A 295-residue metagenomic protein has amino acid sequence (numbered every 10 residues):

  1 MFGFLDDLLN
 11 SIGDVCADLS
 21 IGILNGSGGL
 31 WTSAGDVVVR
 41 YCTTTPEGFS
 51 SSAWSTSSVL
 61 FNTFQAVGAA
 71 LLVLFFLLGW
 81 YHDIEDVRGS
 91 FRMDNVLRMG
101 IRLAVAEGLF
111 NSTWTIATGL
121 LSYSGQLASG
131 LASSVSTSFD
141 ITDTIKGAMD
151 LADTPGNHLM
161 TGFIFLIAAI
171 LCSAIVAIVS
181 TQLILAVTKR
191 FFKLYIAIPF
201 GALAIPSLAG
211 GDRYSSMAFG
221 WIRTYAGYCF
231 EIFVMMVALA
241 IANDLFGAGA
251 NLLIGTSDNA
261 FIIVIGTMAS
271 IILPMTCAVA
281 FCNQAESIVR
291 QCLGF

Functional and structural regions predicted by a protein language model:
M1, L5-S20, M93-T113, A218-C229: Alpha-helical transmembrane segments and their helix-start/interface "positive-inside/aromatic belt" motifs in integral
M1-L71: Binding/recognition "hotspot" determinant
I12, C16, S20, A104-F200 (+1 more regions): Non-cytosolic segments of integral membrane proteins
S33-F64, I84, F110-I145: Internal transmembrane helix-loop-helix hairpins in multi-pass membrane proteins, together with their boundary/packing
V59-T63, R92-M99, G162, L166 (+7 more regions): Hydrophobic, aromatic-rich alpha-helical transmembrane segments and their membrane-interface anchor motifs
Q65-L77, A168-V176: Hydrophobic alpha-helical transmembrane segments
L71-E107, F200-S215: Hydrophobic transmembrane alpha-helix segments characteristic of membrane transport and insertion machinery
P206-R223, I288-C292: Alpha-helical transmembrane segments
